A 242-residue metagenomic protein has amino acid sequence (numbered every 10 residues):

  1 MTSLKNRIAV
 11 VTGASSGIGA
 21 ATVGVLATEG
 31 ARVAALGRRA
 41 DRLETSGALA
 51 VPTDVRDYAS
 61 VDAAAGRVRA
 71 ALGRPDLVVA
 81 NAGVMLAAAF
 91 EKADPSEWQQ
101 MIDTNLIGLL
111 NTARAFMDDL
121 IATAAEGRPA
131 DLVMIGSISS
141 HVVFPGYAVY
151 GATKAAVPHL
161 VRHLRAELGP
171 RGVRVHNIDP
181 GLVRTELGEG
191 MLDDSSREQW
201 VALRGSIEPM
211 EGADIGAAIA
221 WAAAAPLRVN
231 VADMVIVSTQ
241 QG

Functional and structural regions predicted by a protein language model:
I8, S15-S16: Conserved glycine-rich cofactor-binding loop
T53-A63, P95: The beta1-alpha1 cofactor-binding region of Rossmann-like NAD(H)/NADP(H)-dependent oxidoreductases
A89-F90, D94-I102: Substrate-binding pocket helix/loop in short-chain dehydrogenase/reductase
A113, T153: Active-site helix of classical SDR
D118, A166-G169: Alpha-helical segment proximal to the catalytic Tyr-Lys
S137: Residue(s) in the substrate-gating loop at a strand-loop-helix junction that position the organic substrate next
N177-I178, R197-G242: C-terminal helical subdomain
